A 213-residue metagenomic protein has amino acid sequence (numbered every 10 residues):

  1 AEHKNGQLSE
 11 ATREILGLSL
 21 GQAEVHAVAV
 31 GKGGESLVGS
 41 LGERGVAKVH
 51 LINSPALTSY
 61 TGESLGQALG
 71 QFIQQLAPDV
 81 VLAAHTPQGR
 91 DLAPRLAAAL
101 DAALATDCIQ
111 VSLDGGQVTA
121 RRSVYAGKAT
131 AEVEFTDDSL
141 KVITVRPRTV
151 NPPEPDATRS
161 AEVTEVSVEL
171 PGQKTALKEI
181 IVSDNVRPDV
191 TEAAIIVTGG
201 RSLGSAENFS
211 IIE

Functional and structural regions predicted by a protein language model:
A1-E213: N-terminal glycine-rich FAD/FM-binding segment characteristic of electron-transfer flavoproteins
